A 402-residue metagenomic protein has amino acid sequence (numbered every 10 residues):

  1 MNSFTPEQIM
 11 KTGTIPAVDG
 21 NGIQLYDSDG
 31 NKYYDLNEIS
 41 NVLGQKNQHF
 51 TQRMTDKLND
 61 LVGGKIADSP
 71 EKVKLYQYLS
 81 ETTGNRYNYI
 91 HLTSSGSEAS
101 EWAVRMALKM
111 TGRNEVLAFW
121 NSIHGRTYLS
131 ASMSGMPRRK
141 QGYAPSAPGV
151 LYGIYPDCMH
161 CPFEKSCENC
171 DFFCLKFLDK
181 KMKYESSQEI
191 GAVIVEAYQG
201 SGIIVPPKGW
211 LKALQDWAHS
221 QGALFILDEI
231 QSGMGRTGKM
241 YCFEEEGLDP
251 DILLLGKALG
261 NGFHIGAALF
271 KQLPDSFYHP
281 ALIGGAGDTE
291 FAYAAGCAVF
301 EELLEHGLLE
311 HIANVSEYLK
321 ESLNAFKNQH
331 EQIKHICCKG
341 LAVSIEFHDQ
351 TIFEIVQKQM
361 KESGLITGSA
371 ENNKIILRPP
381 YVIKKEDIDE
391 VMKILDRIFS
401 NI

Functional and structural regions predicted by a protein language model:
M1-I402: Conserved N-terminal phosphate-binding loop of PLP-dependent enzymes in the Aspartate aminotransferase
